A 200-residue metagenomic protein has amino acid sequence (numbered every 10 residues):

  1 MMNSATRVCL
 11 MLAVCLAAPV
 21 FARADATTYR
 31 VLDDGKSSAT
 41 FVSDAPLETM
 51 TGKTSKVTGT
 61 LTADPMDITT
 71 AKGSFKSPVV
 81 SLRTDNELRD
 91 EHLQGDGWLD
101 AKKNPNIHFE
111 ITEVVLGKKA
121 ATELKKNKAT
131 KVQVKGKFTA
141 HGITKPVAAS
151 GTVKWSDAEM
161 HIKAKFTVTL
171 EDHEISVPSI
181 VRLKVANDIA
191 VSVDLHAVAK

Functional and structural regions predicted by a protein language model:
M1-L10: Bacterial N-terminal signal peptides that target proteins for export
C9-P19: Bacterial N-terminal signal peptides
R23-K200: Low-complexity, acidic/polar, glycine-enriched regions of mature
